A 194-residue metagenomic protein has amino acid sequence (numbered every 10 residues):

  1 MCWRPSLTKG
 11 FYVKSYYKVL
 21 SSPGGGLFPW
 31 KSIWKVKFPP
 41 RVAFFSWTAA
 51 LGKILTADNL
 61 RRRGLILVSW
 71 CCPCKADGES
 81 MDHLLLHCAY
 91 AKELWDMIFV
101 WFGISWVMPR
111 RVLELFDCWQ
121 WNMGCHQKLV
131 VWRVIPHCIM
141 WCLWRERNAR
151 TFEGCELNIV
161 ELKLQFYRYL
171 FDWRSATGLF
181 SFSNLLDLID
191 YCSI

Functional and structural regions predicted by a protein language model:
M1-I194: Charged boundary/loop elements
